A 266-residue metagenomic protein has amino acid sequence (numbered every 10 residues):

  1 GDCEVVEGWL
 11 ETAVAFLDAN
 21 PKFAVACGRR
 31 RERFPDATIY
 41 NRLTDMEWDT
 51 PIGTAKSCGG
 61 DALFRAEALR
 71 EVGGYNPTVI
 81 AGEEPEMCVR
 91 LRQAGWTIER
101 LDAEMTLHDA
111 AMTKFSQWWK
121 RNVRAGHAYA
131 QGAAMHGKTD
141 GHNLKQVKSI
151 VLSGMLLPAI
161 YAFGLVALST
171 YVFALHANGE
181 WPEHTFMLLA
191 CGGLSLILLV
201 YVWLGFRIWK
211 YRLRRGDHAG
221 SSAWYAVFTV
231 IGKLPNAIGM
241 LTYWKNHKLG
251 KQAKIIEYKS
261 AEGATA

Functional and structural regions predicted by a protein language model:
E4, L63, A81, R100: Short aromatic/basic micro-patch
E4-I39, H108-A110: Conserved donor NDP-sugar-binding/catalytic core segment of glycosyltransferases
F23-V25, A62, I98: Short, Asp-centered acidic motifs that coordinate Mg2+ and/or phosphate in catalytic or ligand-binding sites
R31-F34, M46-E71, V79-I80, E86 (+1 more regions): A recurrent flexible, glycine/aromatic-enriched loop bordering the glycosyltransferase active site that acts as
E32, N76-V79, P85-N143: Catalytic donor/gating beta->alpha subdomain of glycosyltransferases that bind UDP-sugars
A134-A159: Anionic-ligand binding region
M155-W244: Membrane-embedded multi-pass helical conduit in multi-pass membrane proteins, especially envelope-biosynthetic
N246-A266: Short linear elements at protein peripheries
